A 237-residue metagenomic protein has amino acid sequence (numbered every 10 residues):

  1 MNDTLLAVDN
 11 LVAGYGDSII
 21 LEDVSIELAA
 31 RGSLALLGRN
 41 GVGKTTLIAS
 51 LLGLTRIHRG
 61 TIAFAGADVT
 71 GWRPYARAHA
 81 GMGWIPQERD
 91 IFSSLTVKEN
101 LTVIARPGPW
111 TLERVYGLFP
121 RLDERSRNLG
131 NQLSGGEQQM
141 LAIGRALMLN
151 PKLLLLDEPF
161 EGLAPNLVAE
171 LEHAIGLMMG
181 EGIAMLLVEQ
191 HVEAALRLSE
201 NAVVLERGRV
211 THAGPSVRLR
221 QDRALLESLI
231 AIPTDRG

Functional and structural regions predicted by a protein language model:
L37-R39: The feature captures the beta-strand-to-loop junction immediately N-terminal to the Walker
L52: Helix-to-loop junction immediately C-terminal to a conserved catalytic motif
R56, D68-R89, L112, E124-G130 (+1 more regions): ABC ATPase NBD coupling module
G60-D68, A80, W110, R114-G117 (+1 more regions): Conserved ABC transporter NBD signature motif
G117, V204-R207, R220-G237: C-terminal boundary and immediately downstream tail of ABC-type ATPase nucleotide-binding domains
L129-L133, E137: Conserved ABC ATPase signature
A146-L147: ABC ATPase C-loop
